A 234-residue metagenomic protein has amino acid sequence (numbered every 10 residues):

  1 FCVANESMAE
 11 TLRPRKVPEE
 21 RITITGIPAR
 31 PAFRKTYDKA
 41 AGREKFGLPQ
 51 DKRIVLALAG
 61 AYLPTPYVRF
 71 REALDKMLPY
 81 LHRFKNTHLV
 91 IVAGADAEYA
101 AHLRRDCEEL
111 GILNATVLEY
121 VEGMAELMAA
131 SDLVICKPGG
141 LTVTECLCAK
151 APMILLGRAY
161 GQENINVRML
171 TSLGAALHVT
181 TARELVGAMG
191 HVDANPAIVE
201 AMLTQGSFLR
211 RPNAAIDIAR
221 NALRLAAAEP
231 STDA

Functional and structural regions predicted by a protein language model:
F1-K35: Active-site-proximal region of nucleotide-activated glycan assembly enzymes, centered on histidine/acidic-rich loops
A4-S7, A95, G139, T181: Helix N-cap/beta->alpha junction signal
M8-L12, A100-L103, T142, G161-V167: Short, glycine/polar-rich helix-capping loops at beta-to-alpha or helix-loop-helix junctions that flank or form
K39-E44, L48-A130, N164: Donor-nucleotide binding loops and adjacent catalytic segments primarily of GT-B fold Leloir glycosyltransferases
M124-I165: A donor-sugar binding/catalytic signature common to diverse glycosyltransferases and related nucleotide-sugar
S172-L173, T180-A197: C-terminal "capping" alpha-helix adjacent to the active site of nucleotide-linked donor transferases in cell-envelope
I198-P212: A short, well-ordered alpha-helix in the C-terminal region of glycosyltransferases
R211-A234: C-terminal alpha-helical cap of glycosyltransferases
